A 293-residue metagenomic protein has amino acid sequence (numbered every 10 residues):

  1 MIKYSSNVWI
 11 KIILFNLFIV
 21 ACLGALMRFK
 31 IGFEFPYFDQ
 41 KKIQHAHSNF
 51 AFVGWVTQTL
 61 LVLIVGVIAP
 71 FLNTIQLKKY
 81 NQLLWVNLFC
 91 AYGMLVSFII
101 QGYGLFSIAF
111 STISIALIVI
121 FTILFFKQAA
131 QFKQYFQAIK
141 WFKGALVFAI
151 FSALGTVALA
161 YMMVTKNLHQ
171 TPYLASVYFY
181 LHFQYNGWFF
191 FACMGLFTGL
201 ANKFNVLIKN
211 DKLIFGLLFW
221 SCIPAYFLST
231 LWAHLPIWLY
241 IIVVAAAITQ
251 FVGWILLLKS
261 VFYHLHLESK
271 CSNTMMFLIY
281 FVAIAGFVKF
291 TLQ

Functional and structural regions predicted by a protein language model:
M1-Q293: Hydrophobic alpha-helical transmembrane segments of multi-pass integral membrane proteins
